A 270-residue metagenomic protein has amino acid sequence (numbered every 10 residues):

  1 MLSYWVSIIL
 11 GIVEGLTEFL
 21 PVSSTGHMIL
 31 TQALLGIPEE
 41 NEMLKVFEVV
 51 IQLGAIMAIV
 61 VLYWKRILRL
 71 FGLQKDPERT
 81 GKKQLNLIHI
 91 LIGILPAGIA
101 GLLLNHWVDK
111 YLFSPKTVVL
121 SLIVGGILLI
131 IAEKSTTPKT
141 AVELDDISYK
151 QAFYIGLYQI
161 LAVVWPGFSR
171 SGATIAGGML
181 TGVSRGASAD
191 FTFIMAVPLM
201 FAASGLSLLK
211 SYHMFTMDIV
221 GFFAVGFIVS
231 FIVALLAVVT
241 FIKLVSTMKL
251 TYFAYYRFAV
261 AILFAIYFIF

Functional and structural regions predicted by a protein language model:
M1-F270: Multi-pass membrane proteins that catalyze or facilitate reactions on polyprenyl-/lipid-phosphate substrates and their
